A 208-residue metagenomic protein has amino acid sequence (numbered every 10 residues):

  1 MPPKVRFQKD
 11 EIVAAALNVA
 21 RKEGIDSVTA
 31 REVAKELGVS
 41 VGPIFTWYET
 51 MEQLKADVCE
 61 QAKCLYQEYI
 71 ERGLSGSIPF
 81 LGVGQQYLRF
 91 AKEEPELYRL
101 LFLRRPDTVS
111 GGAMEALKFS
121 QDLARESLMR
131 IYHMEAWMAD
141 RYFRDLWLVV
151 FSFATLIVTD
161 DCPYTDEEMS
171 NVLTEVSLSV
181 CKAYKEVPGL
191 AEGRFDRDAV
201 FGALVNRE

Functional and structural regions predicted by a protein language model:
M1-E23, A30-E32, E36, Q53-A56: Basic, helix-initiating cap at the start of DNA-binding domains
A20, L54-A62, L101, V109-L117: Alpha-helical DNA-contacting segments of helix-turn-helix folds
L37-Y48: Short hydrophobic/aromatic patch on the recognition helix
D57, I70-L97, M134, L146: Hydrophobic alpha-helical connector segments
E60-G82, S120-I131: Amphipathic alpha-helical linker/stalk segments
F90-V109, F153-P163: Amphipathic alpha-helical segments used for helix-helix packing
T108-H133, D140-D145, F151, N171-K182: Amphipathic alpha-helical packing segments from all-alpha helical-bundle domains
E126-R130, P163-E208: C-terminal peripheral helix-coil segments that are non-catalytic and often amphipathic
